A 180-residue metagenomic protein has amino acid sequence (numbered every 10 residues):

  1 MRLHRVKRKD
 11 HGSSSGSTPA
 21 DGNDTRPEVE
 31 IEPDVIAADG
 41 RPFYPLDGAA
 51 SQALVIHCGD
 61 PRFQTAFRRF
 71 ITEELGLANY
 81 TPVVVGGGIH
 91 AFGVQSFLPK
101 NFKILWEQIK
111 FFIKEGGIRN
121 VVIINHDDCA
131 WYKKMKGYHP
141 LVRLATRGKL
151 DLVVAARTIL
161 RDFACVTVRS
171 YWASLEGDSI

Functional and structural regions predicted by a protein language model:
R2-A53, C58-F67, G86-N120, A130-I180: Divalent-metal-activated hydrolytic enzyme cores
A49, G76-L77: Short, flexible loop/turn motifs enriched in small residues
R68-L75: Short Gly/aromatic-enriched secondary-structure transition segments
A78-G88: A short beta-strand-loop structural module common to alpha/beta enzyme folds
H126-D128: Short, ordered loop/turn segments at secondary-structure junctions
